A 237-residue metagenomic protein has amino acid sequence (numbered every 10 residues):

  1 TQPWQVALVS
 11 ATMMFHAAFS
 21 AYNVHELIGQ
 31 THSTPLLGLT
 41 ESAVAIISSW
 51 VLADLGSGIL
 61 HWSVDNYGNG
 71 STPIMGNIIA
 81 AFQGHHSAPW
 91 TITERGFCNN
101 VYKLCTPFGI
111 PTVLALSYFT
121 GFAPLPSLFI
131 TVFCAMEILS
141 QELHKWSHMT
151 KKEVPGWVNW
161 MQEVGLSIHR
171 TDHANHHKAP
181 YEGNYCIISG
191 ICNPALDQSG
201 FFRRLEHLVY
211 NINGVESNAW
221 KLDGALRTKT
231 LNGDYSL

Functional and structural regions predicted by a protein language model:
T1-Q2, Y67, S71-I74, S87-C98 (+1 more regions): Cytosolic/stromal cytosol-facing helical appendages immediately following the last transmembrane segment
T1-T34: Topogenic membrane-insertion module of multi-pass membrane proteins
Q5-L8, T12-F15, I46-W50, T106 (+2 more regions): Hydrophobic alpha-helical transmembrane segments of polytopic
V9-A17, C98-S117: Core segments of transmembrane alpha-helices that mediate helix-helix packing or line hydrophobic substrate/ligand
N23-E26, V113-G121: Hydrophobic alpha-helical transmembrane segments
L37-S49, Y118-M136: Interfacial segments of alpha-helical transmembrane regions
T40-N69, M136-K145: Hydrophobic alpha-helical membrane-embedded segments
I74-Q83: Extended non-transmembrane interhelical loops and adjacent amphipathic helices of multipass membrane proteins
